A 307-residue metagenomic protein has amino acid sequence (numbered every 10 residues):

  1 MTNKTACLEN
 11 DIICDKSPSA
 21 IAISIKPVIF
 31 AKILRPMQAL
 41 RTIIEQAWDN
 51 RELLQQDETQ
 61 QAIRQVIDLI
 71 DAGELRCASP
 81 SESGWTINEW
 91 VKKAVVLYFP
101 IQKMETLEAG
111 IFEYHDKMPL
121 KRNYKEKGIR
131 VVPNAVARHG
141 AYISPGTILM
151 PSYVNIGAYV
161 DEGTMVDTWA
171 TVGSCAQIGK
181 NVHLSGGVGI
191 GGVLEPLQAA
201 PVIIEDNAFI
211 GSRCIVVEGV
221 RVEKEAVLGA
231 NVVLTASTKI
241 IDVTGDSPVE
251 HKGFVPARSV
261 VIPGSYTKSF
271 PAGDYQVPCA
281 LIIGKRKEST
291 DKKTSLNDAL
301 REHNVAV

Functional and structural regions predicted by a protein language model:
M1, D15-S17, K26: Short linear segments in intrinsically disordered or otherwise low-structure-confidence regions
N10, I25, I33-I129, R258 (+1 more regions): Terminal amphipathic alpha-helical/low-complexity segments used for targeting or macromolecular assembly
I129-S269: Structural signal for interior beta-strand "rungs" in well-ordered beta-sheet cores of soluble enzyme domains
